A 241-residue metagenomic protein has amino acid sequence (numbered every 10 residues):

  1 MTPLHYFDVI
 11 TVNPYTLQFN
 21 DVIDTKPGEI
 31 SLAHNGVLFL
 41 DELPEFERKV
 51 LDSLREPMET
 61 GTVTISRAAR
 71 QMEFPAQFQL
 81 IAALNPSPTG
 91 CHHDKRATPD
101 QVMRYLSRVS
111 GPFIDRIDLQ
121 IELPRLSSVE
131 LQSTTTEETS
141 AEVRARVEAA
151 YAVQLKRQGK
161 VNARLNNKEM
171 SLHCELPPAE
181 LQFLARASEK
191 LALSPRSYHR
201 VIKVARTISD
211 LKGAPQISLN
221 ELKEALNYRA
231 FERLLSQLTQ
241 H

Functional and structural regions predicted by a protein language model:
M1-D21, E56-E59: AAA+ P-loop NTPase catalytic core and its hallmark functional loops
L4, L17-L38, Q71: Conserved alpha-helical scaffold flanking the Walker A/P-loop in AAA+ ATPase domains
P14-T16, S31, S194, S209: Short linear Ser/Thr-Pro motifs
I23, V37, P44-E45, N85: Short, glycine-/Ser/Thr-/acidic-enriched flexible segments
D24-T25, K49-Q240: Basic, amphipathic alpha-helical bundle interface domains used for macromolecular binding and assembly
E29, E42-E45, E59: Acidic-residue sensor for enzyme active/binding pockets
N35, D41-L43, S53: Walker B catalytic acidic pair
L40-E47, G90: Catalytic P-loop NTPase motifs of RecA-like helicase/translocase cores
